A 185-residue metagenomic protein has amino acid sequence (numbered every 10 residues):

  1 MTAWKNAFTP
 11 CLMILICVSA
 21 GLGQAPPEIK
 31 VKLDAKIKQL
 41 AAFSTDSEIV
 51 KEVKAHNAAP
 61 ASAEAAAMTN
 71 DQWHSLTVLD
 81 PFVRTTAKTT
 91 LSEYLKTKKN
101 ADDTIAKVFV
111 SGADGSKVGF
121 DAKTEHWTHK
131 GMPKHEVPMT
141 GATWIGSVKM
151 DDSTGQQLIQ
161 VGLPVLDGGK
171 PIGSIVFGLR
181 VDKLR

Functional and structural regions predicted by a protein language model:
M1-C11: Bacterial N-terminal signal peptides that target proteins for export
G23-L79, T104, W144, K183: Juxtamembrane extracytoplasmic/periplasmic/luminal helical "stalk" adjacent to the first N-terminal
D80-L95, A122-K149: Extracytoplasmic/periplasmic sensor domains and loops in membrane signaling proteins
K107-A113: Short hydrophobic alpha-helical segments used for membrane anchoring or interfacial signaling
G115, G169-K170: Glycine-biased flexible loop/turn sites that connect beta-strands or occur in inter-domain linkers
D151, V165-D167: Sensor-regulatory modules in signal-transduction proteins
G155-P164: A short beta-strand signature within small-molecule sensing/ligand-binding domains used in signal transduction
F177-R185: Helix-start (N-cap) segments at beta->loop->alpha junctions that couple sensory/regulatory domains to adjoining helices
